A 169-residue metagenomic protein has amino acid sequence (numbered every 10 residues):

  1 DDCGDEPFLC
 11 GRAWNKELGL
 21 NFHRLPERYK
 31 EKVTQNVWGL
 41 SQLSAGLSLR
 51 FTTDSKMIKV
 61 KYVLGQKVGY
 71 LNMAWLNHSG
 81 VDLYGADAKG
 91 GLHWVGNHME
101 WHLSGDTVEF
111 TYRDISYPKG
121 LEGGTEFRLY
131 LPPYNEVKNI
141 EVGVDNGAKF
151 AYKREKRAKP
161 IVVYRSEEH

Functional and structural regions predicted by a protein language model:
D1-P160: N-terminal secretory targeting modules
Y164-S166: Short hydrophobic segments within beta-strands
H169: Conserved small/polar residues in nucleotide/adenosyl-binding loops
